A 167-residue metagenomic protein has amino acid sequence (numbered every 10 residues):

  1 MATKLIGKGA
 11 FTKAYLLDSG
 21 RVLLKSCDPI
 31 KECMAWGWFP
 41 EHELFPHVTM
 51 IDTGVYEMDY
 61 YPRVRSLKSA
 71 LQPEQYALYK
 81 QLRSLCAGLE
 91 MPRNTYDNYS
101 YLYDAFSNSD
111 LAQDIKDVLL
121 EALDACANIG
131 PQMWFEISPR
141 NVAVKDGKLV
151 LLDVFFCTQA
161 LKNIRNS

Functional and structural regions predicted by a protein language model:
M1, I115-A125: Short, basic/low-complexity N-terminal boundary segments at the transition from targeting/disordered tails
M1-A2, F156: Intrinsic low-complexity, intrinsically disordered segments enriched in polar/basic residues
A2-P62: ATP-binding glycine-rich loop module of kinase domains
G20, L44-V118: Conserved structural core of kinase catalytic domains
G20-V22, D28-I30, S69, V142-A143 (+1 more regions): Short, solvent-exposed loop/turn segments at secondary-structure junctions
P29-G37, A70-Y76, A160-N163: Active-site-adjacent loop/helix micro-motif of nuclease/hydrolase catalytic cores
E121-S167: Catalytic activation segment of kinase domains across protein kinase-like and atypical kinase folds
